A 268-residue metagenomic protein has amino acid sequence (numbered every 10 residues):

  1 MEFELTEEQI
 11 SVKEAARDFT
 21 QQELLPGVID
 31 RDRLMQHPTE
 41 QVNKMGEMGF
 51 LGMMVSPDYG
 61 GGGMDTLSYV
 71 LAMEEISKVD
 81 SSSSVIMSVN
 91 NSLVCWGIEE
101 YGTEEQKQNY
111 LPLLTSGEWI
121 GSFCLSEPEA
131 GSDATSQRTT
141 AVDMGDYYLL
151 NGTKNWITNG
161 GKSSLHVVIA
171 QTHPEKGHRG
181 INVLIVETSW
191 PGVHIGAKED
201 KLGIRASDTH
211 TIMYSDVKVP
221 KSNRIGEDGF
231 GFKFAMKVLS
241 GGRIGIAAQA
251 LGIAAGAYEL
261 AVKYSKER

Functional and structural regions predicted by a protein language model:
M1-S88, E105-N109, L113-S116: Amphipathic, small/basic residue-rich leader segments at the start of a protein or domain
E2-V12, V89, V193-R268: Glycine-rich beta->alpha junctions and the first turn(s) of the following alpha-helix
Q9, T20, G49, S56 (+8 more regions): Buried hydrophobic positions in well-ordered alpha/beta secondary-structure cores of metabolic enzymes
S81, N155-G161, I204, G241-G242: Glycine-rich phosphate/pyrophosphate-binding beta-alpha loops
V85-E105, G131-A134: N-terminal glycine-rich flavin-associated loop
G117-L125: A short, Trp-centered hydrophobic/proline-enriched beta-strand micro-motif
T139-V142: A structural signal for short hydrophobic beta-strand segments in well-ordered beta-sheet cores
Y147, N151-I195: A short core secondary-structure module
